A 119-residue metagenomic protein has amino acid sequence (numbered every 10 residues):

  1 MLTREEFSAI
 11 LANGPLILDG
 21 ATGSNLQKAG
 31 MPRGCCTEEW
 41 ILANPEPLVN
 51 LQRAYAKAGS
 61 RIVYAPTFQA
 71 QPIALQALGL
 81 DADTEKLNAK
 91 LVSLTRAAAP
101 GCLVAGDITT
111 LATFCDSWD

Functional and structural regions predicted by a protein language model:
M1-D119: Domain-level signal for soluble alpha/beta catalytic cores
